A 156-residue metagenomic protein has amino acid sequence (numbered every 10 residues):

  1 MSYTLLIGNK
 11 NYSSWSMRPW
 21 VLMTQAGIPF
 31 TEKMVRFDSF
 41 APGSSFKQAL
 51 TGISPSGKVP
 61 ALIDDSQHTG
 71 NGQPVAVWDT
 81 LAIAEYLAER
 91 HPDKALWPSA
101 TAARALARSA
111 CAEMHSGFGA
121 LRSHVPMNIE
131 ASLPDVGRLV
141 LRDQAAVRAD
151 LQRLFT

Functional and structural regions predicted by a protein language model:
M1-L139: GST-like domain detector, emphasizing the conserved glutathione-binding G-site in the N-terminal thioredoxin-like
L141-T156: Amphipathic alpha-helical packing segments from all-alpha helical-bundle domains
